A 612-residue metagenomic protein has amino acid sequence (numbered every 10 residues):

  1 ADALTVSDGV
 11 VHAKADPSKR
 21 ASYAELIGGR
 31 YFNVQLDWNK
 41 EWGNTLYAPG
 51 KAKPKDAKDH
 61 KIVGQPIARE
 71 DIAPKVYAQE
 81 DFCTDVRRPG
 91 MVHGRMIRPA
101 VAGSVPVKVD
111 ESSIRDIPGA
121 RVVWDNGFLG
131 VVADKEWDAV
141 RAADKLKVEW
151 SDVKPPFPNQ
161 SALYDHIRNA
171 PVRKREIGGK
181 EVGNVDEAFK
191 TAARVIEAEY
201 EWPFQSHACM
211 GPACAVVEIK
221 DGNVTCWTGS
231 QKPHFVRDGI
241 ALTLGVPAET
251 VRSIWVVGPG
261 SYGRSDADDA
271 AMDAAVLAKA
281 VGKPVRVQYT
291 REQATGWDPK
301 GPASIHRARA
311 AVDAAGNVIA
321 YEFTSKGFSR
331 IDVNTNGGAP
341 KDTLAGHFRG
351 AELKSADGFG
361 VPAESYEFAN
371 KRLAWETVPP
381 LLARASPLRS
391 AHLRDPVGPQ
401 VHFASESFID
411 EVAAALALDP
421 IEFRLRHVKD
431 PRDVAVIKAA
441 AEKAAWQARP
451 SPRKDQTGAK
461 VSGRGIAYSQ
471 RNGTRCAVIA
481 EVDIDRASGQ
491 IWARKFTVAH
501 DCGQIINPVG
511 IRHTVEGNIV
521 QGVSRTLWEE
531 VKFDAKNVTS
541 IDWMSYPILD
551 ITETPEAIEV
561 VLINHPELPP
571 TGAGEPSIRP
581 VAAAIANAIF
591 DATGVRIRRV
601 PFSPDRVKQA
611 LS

Functional and structural regions predicted by a protein language model:
A1-S612: Cofactor-binding beta-sheet edge motifs in enzyme active sites
